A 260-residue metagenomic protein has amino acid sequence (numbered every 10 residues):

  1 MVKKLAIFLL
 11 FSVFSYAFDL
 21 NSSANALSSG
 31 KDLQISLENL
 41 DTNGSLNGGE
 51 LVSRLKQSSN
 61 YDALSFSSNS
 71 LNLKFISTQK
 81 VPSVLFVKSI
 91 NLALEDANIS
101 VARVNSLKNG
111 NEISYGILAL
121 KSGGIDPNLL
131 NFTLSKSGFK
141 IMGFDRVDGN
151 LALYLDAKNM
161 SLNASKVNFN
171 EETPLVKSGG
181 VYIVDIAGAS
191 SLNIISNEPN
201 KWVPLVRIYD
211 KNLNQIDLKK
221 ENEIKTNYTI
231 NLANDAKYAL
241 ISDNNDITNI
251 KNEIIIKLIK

Functional and structural regions predicted by a protein language model:
K4-F14: Sec-dependent N-terminal signal peptides
F18-G124: Eukaryotic non-catalytic protein-interaction modules, chiefly N-terminal intrinsically disordered
L20-I35, N60-Q79, L129-N170, N245-K260: C-terminal edge strands of extracellular/lumenal beta-sandwich accessory domains
A102-S106, D217-I224: Solvent-exposed serine/threonine-rich low-complexity stretches and specific carbohydrate-binding patches
I113-I117, G123-K140, L151, A189-N193 (+1 more regions): Noncatalytic modules at the cell exterior or secretory-pathway interfaces, chiefly beta-strand-rich lectin/adhesion
E171-A187, N227: Non-catalytic, beta-strand-enriched accessory regions in extracellular/secretory proteins and membrane protein
I186, I195-P199: Non-cytosolic beta-sheet module surface loops
N200-Q215: Short, surface-exposed beta-strand/strand-loop-strand elements in extracellular ectodomains
